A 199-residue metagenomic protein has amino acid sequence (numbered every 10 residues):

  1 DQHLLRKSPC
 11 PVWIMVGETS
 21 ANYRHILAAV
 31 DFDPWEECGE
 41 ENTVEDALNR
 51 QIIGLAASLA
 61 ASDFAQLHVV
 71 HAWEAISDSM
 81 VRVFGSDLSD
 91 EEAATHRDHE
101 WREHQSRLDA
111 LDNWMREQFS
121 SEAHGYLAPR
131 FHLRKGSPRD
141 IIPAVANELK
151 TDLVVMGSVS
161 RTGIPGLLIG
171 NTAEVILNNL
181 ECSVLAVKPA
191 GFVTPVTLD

Functional and structural regions predicted by a protein language model:
D1-H3, W35, L153-N179, V193: Glycine-rich, Arg-bearing micro-motifs that act as flexible, cationic patches
Q2, A75, R116-V154, T162 (+1 more regions): Structural beta-alpha unit
V12-G17, V184-K188: Short beta-strand elements of ligand-binding domains
H25-A94, S120-E122, N179-L180, P189-T194: Small/aliphatic-rich secondary-structure junction motif
V44-E45, D90-A110: A short acidic, glycine-rich active-site loop that binds or catalyzes chemistry on phosphate/adenosine moieties
Q66-H68, R130-H132, L185: A structural signal for isolated positions on well-ordered beta-strands in alpha/beta enzyme cores
